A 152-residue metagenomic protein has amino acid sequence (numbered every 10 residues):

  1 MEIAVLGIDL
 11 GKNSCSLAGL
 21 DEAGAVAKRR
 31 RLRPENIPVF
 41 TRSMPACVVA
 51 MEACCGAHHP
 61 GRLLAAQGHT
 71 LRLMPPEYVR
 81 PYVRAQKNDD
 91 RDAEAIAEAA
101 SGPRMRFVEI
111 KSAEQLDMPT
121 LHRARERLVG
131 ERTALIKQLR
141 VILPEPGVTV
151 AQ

Functional and structural regions predicted by a protein language model:
M1-Q152: A detector of single, family-specific signature residues that are central to catalytic or substrate-handling motifs
